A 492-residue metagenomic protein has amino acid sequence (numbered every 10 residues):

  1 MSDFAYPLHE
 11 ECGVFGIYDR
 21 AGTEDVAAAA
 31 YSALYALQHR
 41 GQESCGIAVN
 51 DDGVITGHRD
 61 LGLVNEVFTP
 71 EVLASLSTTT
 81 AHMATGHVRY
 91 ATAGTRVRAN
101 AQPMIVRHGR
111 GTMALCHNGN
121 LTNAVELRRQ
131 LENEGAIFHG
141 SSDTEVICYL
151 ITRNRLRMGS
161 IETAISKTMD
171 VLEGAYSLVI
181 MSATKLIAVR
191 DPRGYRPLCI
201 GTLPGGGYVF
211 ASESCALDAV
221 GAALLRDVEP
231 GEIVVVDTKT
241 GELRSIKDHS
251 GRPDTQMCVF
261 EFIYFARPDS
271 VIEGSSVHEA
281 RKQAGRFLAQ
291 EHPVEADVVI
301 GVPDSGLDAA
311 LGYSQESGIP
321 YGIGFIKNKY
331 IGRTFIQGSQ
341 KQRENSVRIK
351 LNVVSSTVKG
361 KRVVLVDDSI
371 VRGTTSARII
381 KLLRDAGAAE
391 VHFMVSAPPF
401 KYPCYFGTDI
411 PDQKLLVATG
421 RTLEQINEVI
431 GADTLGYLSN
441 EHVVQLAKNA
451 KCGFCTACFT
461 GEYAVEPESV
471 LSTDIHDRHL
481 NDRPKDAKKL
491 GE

Functional and structural regions predicted by a protein language model:
M1-P230, V235-T238, E242-A296, V302 (+2 more regions): Conserved short alpha-helical segments that host acidic/polar catalytic motifs at enzyme active sites
T92-A93, N123, I187, Y195-R196 (+7 more regions): Flexible loop/turn segments at secondary-structure boundaries
C116, M181, V189-R190, G201 (+12 more regions): Generic beta-strand/beta-sheet core signal
A136, R157-M158, P293-D297, Q315-G322 (+2 more regions): Secondary-structure transition/capping motifs at alpha-helix termini and the adjoining loop/turn into the next element
G140, E145-C148, Y321-G332, N427-A447: A conserved beta-strand->alpha-helix junction
K167, C215-A216, A223-L224, G231-E232 (+4 more regions): Phosphate/diphosphate-binding loops
M169, T184, G221-A223, D227 (+1 more regions): PRPP-dependent phosphoribosyltransferase catalytic core
G318-V363, T374, K401-G407: Short, glycine/charge-rich flexible loops or terminal/linker lids adjacent to PRPP-binding catalytic cores
